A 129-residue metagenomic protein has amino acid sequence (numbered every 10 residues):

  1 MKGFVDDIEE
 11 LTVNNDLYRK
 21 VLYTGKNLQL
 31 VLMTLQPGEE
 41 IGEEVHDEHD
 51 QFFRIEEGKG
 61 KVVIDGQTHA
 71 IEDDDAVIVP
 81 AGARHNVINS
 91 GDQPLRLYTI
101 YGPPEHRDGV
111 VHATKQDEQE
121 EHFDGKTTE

Functional and structural regions predicted by a protein language model:
M1-N27, H112-E129: A short, N-terminal "cap"/entry segment at the start of jelly-roll beta-barrel domains of the cupin/DSBH fold
I8-E43, H49, I100: A short glycine-rich, His/Asp/Glu-containing loop-to-beta-strand
K26-L28, Q36-E40, K59-K61, T68 (+1 more regions): Short, charged/polar surface micro-motifs in flexible loops or helix N-caps
E40-G42, K61, V77, A81-V87: Histidine-centered metal-chelating micro-motifs
H46-D47, V63-D65: Compact, glycine-rich, soluble single-domain proteins
H49-G60: Glycine- and acidic-residue-biased ligand/ion/polar-headgroup-sensing regions
Q67-A81: Short acidic-glycine-tyrosine-enriched beta hairpin
A81-R107: Ligand-binding loop in jelly-roll beta-barrel domains
